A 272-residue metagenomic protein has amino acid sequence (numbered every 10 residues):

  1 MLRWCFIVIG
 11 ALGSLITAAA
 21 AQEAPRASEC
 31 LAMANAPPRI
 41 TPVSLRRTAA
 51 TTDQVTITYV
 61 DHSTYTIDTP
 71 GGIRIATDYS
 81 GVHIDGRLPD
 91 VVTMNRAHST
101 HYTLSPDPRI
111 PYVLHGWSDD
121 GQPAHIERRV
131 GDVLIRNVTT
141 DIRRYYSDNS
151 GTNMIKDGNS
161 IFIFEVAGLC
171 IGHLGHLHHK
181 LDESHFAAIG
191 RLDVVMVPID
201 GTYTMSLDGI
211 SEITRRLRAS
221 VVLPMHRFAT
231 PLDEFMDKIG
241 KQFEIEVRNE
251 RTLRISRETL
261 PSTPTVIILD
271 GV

Functional and structural regions predicted by a protein language model:
L2, R257-E258: Structural motif marking the loop-to-transmembrane transition
L2-W4, A18, K156: Targeting-peptide/extracellular-domain and disordered-appendage signature
W4-L15: Bacterial N-terminal signal peptides
I16-A19, L181: Residues at secondary-structure transition points
A18-R144, T152, I171-L174, D193-V197 (+3 more regions): Metallo-beta-lactamase
R144-L217, F228-E234: Active-site-proximal loop/helix segments of hydrolase catalytic cores
